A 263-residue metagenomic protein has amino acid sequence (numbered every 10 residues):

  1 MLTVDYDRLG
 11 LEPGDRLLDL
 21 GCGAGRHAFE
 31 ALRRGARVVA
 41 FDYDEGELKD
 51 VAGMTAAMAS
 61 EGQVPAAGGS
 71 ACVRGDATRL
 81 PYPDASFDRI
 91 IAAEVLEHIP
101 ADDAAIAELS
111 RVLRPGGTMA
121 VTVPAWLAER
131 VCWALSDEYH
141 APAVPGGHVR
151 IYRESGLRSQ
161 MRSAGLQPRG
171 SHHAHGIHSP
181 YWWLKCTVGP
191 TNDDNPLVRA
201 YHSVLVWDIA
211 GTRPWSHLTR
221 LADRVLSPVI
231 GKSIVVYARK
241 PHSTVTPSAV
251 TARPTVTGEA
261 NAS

Functional and structural regions predicted by a protein language model:
M1-P83, R89-A93, D103-I106, V149 (+5 more regions): Conserved N-terminal segment of class I S-adenosyl-L-methionine
V38, M119-A120: A short hydrophobic/small-residue beta-strand
E45, I99-D103, V123, L127: A structural helix-start
A93-L96, T122: Residues lining the SAM
D103-T118: A short glycine-rich, Lys/Arg-flanked "PGG" loop and its adjoining helix->strand segment in the class I
A120-H148: Conserved class I S-adenosyl-L-methionine
H148-A164: Short alpha-helix
G170-V206, K232-S233: Conserved catalytic loop of SAM-dependent methyltransferase domains
